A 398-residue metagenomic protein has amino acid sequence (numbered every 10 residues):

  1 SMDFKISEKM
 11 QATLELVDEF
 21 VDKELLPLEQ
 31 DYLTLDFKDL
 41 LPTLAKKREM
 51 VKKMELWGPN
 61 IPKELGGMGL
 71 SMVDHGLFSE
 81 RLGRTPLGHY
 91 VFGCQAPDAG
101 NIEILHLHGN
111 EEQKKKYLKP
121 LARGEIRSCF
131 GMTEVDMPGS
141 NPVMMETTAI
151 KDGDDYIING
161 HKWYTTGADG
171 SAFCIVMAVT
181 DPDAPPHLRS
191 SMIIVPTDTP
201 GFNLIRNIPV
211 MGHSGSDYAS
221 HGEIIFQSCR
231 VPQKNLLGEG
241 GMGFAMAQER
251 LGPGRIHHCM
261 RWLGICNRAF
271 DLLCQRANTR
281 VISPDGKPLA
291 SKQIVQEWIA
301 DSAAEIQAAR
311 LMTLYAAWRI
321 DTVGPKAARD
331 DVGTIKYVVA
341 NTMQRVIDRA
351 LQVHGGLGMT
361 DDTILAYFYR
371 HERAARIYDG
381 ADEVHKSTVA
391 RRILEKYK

Functional and structural regions predicted by a protein language model:
M2-H89, C94-Q95, H108-Q113, P120-E125 (+4 more regions): Alpha-helical interface subdomain recognition
I102-H108, F130-G131: Flexible, glycine-rich active-site loops centered on histidine and acidic residues that chelate a metal or position
L121, D136-S140, Y164-G167, P182-A184 (+1 more regions): Short Gly/Pro-enriched turn/cap motifs at secondary-structure boundaries
G124-T133, M177: A short, Trp-centered hydrophobic/proline-enriched beta-strand micro-motif
M137-N141, M145, K151, Y156: Hydrophobic, small-residue-rich alpha-helical packing segments that form membrane-like cores
M144, D198-R230: Flexible, small-/acidic-enriched active-site or ligand-binding loops
N159-I205: A short core secondary-structure module
S228-M246: Long, acidic (Asp/Glu-rich), low-complexity accessory segments flanking structured domains
